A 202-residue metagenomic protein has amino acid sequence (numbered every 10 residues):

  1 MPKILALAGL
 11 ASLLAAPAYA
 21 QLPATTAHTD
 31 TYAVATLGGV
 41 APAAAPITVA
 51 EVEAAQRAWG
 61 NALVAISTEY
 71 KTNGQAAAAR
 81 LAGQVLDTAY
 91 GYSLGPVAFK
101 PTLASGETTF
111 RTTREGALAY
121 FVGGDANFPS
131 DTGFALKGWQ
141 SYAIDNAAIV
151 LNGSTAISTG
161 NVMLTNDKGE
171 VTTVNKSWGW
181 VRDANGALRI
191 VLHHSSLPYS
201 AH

Functional and structural regions predicted by a protein language model:
M1-Q21: Gram-negative bacterial Sec-dependent N-terminal signal peptides
A15, T26-H28, V191: Intrinsically disordered, low-complexity peptide-like regions
Q21-T88, Y92: Short, low-complexity N-terminal intrinsically disordered segments enriched in polar/charged residues
T31-A33, L151-T159, G169-A201: Short beta-strand edge/turn micro-motifs at domain boundaries
L63, V162-L164, H194: Short beta-strand segments enriched in hydrophobic/aromatic residues within well-folded beta-rich domains
Y70-N146: A solvent-exposed, acidic/Ser-Thr-rich amphipathic alpha-helical stretch
F128-K176: Acidic, glycine-rich flexible loop segments
